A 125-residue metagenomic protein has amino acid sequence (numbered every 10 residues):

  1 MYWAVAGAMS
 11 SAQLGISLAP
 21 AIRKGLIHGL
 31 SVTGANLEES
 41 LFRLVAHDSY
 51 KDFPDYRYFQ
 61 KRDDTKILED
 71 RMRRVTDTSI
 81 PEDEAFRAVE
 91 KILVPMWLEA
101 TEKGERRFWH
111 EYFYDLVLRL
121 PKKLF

Functional and structural regions predicted by a protein language model:
M1-G7, L30-V32: Short glycine-rich or small-residue beta-strand-to-loop segments that form or flank ligand, phosphate, metal/Fe-S
V5-M9, L18, F59: Short coil/turn segments at secondary-structure boundaries
G7, A35, E39, R73: Flexible, active-site-adjacent loop/turn segments at secondary-structure boundaries
A12-I16, I67-D70: Conserved active-site and cofactor/substrate-binding residues in soluble primary-metabolism enzymes
Q13-L41: Active-site cofactor/substrate anionic-group-binding motifs, chiefly glycine- and Lys/Arg-rich phosphate-binding loops
V45-F125: Cap/lid and interdomain-hinge subdomains that line or gate substrate/regulatory clefts in soluble alpha/beta enzymes
